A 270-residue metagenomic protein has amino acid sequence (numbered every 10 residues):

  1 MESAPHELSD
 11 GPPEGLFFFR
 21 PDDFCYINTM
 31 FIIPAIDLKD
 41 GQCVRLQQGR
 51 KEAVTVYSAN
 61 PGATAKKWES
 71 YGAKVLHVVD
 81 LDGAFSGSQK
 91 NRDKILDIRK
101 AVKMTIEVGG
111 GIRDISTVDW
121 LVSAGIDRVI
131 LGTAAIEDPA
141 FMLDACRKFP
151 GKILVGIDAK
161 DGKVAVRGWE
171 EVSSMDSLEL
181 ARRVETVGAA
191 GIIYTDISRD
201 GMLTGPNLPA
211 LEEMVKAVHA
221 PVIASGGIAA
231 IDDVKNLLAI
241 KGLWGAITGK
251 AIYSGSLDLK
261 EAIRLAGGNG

Functional and structural regions predicted by a protein language model:
F31-A35, V75, K103-E107, R128-I130 (+5 more regions): Structural preference for beta-strand elements that scaffold enzyme active sites
D37, W68, L76, L121 (+5 more regions): Conserved, mostly hydrophobic/aromatic
G41-V44, Q48-E52, I126-D200: Conserved anion-binding
V75-N91, T133, Y194-T204: Glycine-rich, proline-tolerant flexible connector loops at the mouths of alpha/beta enzymes
D82, K90-R147: Glycine/small-residue-rich loop that forms an oxyanion/phosphate-binding "nest" at active or ligand-binding sites
Q89-L96, P139, E170-E179, T204-E212: Charged helix-capping and loop-helix junction motifs
I106-E107, I112-G125, P209-L211, V215-W244: Catalytic cores of alpha/beta
W120-F141, S198, G227-A230, K241-L259: Glycine-rich phosphate-binding active-site loops on the catalytic face of alpha/beta enzymes
